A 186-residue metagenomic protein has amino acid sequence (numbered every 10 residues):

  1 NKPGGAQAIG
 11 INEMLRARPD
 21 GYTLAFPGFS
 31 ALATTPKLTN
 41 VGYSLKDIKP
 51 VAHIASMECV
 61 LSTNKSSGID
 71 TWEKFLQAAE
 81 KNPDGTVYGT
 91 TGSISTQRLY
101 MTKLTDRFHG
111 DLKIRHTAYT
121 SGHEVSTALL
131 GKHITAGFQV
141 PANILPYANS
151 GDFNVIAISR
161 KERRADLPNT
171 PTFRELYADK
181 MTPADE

Functional and structural regions predicted by a protein language model:
N1-I9: Early extracytoplasmic/lumenal segment of secretory-pathway proteins
G5-A6, S30-L32, E58, S67-G68 (+3 more regions): Solvent-exposed loop/turn segments at secondary-structure junctions within structured extracellular/periplasmic domains
Q7, T71-W72, Q97-R98, G137 (+2 more regions): Alpha-helix N-cap/helix-start motif
A8-I11, V125-S126, I144: Short, hydrophobic alpha-helical packing/hinge segments within bilobed ligand-binding/sensory domains
E13-T23, P36-V125, F173-E186: Hinge/capping helix and adjacent helix->loop/strand transition within the periplasmic-binding protein
A17-P27, N82-T86, L130-Q139, D152-V155: Alpha-to-beta junction loops
A25-A31, P36, G122, F138-I144 (+1 more regions): Beta->alpha turn/N-cap motifs
S56, D70, I144, A148-E186: C-terminal lobe and pocket-closing loops of periplasmic/extracytoplasmic Venus-flytrap solute-binding proteins
